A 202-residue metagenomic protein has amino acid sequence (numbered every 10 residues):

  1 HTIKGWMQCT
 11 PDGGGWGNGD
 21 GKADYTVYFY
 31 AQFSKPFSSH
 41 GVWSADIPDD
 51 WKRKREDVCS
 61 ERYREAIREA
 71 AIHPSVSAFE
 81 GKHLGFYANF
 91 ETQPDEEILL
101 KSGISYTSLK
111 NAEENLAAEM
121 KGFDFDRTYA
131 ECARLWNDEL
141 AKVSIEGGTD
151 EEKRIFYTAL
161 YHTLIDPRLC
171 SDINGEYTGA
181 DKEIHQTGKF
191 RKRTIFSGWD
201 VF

Functional and structural regions predicted by a protein language model:
H1-S197: Beta-sandwich/jelly-roll carbohydrate-recognition scaffolds of carbohydrate-active enzymes
G198-F202: Conserved phosphate/anionic-ligand binding catalytic regions in large, soluble enzymes, centered on
